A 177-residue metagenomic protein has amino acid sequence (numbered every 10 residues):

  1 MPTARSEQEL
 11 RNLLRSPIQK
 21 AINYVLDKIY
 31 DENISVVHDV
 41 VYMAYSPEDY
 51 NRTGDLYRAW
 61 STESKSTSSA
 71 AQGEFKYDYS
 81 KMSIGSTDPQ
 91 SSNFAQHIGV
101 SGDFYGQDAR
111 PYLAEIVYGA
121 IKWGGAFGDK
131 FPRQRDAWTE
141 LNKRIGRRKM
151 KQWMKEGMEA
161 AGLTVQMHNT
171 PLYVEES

Functional and structural regions predicted by a protein language model:
M1-K20: N-terminal, Lys/Arg- and Ser/Thr-rich interaction peptides
P2-A4, Q8, S46-S177: Charged, low-complexity interaction tracts
P17, A21, V25, I29 (+1 more regions): Conserved aromatic-histidine-acidic binding/catalytic patches
A21-A44, M150: Non-globular disordered terminal and juxtamembrane segments underlying protein topogenesis/assembly
